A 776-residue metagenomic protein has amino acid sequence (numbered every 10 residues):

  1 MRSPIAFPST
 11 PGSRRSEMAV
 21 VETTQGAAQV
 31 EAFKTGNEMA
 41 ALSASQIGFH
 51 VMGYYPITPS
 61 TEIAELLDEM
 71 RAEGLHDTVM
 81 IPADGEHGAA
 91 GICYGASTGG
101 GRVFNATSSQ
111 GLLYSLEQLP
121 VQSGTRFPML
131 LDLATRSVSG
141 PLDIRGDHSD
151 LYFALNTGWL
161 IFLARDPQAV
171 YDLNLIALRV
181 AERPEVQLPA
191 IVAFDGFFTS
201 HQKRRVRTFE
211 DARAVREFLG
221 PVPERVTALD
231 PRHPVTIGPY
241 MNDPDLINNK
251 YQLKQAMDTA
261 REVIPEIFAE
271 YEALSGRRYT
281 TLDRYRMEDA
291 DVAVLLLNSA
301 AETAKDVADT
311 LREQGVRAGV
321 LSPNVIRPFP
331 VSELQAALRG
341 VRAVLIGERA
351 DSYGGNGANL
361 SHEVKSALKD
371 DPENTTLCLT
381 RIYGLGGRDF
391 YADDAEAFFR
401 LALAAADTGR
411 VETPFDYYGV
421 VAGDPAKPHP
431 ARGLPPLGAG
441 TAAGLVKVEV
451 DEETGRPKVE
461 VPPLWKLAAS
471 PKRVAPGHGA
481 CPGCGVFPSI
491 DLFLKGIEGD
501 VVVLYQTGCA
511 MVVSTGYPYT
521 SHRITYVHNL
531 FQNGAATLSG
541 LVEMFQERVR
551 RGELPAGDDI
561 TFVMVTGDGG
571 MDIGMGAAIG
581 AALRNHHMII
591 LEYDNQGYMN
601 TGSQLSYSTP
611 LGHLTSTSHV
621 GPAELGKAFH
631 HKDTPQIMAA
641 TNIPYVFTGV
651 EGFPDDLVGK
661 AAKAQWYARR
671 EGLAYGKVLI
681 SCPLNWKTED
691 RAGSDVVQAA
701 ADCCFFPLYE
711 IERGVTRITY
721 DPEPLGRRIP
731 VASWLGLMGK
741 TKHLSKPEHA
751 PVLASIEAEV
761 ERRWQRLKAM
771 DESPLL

Functional and structural regions predicted by a protein language model:
R2-F7, G12-F153, G158, L175 (+4 more regions): Thiamine diphosphate
T35-M39, A269-V292, K305: Glycine-/acidic-rich phosphate or pyrophosphate-binding loops and their flanking alpha/beta elements
T78, A190-D283, A699, F705-E712: Conformationally flexible catalytic loops at phosphate/diphosphate-handling active centers
L113-S115, F194-R225, G423-A439, K660-L776: Glycine/aspartate-rich loop-and-adjacent alpha/beta segment that forms the canonical ThDP
R145-P189, A193-G196, T375-R388, W465-A468 (+2 more regions): Conserved thiamine diphosphate
T281, E288-V316, F329-A336: Redox- and metal-dependent alpha/beta enzyme cores, enriched for Fe-S-associated oxidoreductases and cofactor-handling
E348-G444: Peripheral docking tails and interdomain loops at the edges of cofactor- or intermediate-handling domains
R523-R670, K687: Thiamine diphosphate
